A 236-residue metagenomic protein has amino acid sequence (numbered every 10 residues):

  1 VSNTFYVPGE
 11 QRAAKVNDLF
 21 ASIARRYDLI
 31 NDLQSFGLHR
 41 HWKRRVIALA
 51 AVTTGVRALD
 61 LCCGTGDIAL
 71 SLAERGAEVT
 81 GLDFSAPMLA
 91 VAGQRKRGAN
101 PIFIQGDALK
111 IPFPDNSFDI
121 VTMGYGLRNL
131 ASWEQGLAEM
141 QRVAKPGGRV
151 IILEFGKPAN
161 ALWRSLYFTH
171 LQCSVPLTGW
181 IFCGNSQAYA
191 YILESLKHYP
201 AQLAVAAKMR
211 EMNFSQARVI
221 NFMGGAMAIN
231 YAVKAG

Functional and structural regions predicted by a protein language model:
V1-N17: N-terminal auxiliary segments of SAM/dcSAM-dependent transferases
R26, S35-V56: Conserved alpha-helix/loop element of class I SAM-dependent methyltransferases that forms part of the SAM/SAH-binding
Y27, V121-T122: Hydrophobic beta-strand segment of the Class I
R57-K110: Class I SAM-dependent methyltransferase SAM/SAH-binding core
L109-I120: A short acidic, Gly/Pro-enriched loop at the edge of an enzyme's catalytic core that lines a small-molecule cofactor
E134-R149: A short glycine-rich, Lys/Arg-flanked "PGG" loop and its adjoining helix->strand segment in the class I
G156-K208, M212, R218: C-terminal alpha-helical "lid/dimerization" subdomain adjacent to the S-adenosyl-L-methionine
A206, M212-G236: Core SAM-dependent methyltransferase catalytic element
